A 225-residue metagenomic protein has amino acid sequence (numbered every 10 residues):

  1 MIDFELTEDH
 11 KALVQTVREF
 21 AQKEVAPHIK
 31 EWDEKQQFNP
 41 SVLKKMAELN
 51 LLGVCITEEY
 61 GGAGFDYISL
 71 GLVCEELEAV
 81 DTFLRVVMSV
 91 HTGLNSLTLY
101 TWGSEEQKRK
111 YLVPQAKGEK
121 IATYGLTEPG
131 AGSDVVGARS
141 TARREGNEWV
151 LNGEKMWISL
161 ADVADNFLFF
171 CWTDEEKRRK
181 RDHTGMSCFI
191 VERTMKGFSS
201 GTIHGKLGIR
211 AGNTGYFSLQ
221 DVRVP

Functional and structural regions predicted by a protein language model:
M1-A12, A142: Intrinsic disorder at enzyme termini
E48-E119, S159-N166: Internal helix-loop-helix
G64-C74, D134-A138, S218, R223-V224: Structural signature of FAD isoalloxazine-binding scaffolds in flavoprotein oxidoreductases
M88, Q115, G130-S133, W157-L160 (+2 more regions): Short Gly/Pro-enriched turn/cap motifs at secondary-structure boundaries
G118-L126, F170: A short, Trp-centered hydrophobic/proline-enriched beta-strand micro-motif
D134-N152: Cytochrome P450 C-terminal beta-domain/meander region
G137, T194-R223: Flexible, small-/acidic-enriched active-site or ligand-binding loops
E148, N152-S200: A short core secondary-structure module
